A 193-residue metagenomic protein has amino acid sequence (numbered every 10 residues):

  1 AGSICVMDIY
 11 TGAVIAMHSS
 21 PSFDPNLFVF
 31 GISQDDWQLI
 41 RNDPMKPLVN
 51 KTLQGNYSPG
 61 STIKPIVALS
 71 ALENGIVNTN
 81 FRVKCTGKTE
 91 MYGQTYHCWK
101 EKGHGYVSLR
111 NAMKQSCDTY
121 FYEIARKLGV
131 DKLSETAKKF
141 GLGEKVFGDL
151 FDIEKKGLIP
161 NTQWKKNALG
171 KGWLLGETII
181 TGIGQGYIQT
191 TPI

Functional and structural regions predicted by a protein language model:
G2, V6, Y10-S61, I66-I193: Beta-lactam-recognizing serine transpeptidase/beta-lactamase-like catalytic domain environment
